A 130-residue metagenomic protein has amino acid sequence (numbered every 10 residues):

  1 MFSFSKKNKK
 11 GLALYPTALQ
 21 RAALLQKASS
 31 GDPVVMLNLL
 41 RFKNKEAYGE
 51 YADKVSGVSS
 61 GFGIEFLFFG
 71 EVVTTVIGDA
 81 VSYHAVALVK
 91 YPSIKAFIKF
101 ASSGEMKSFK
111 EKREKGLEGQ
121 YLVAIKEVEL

Functional and structural regions predicted by a protein language model:
M1-V86, P92-K99, K126-L130: Short S/T/G/P-rich N-terminal loop/turn motif that feeds into the first structured element of a domain
A47, T75, E105-S108, G116: Residue-level preference for alpha-helix termini and adjacent loops
G57-V58, K112-K115: Short, conserved catalytic or adaptor-binding loops enriched in Gly and charged residues
A87-R113, Q120: Short, compact, well-ordered microdomains
E114-L130: C-terminal end-helix/capping segment
